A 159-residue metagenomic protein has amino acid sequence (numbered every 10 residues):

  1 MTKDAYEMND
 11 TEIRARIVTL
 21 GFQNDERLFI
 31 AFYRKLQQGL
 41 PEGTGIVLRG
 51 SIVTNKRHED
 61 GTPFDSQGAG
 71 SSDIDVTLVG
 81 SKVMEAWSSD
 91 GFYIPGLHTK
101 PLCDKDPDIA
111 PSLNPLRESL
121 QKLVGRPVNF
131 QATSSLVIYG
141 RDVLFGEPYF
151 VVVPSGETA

Functional and structural regions predicted by a protein language model:
M1-S72, V79-A159: Catalytic core of pol beta-like nucleotidyltransferases
